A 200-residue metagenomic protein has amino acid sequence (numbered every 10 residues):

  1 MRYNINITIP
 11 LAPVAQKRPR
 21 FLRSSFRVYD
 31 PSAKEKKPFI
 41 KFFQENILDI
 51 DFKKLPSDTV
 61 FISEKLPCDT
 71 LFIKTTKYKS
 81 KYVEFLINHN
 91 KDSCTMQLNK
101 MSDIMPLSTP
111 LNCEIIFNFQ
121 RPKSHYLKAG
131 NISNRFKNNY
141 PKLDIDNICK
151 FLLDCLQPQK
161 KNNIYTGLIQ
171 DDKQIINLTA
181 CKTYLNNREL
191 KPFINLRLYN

Functional and structural regions predicted by a protein language model:
M1-N200: Acidic, proline/glycine-enriched N-terminal capping motif
